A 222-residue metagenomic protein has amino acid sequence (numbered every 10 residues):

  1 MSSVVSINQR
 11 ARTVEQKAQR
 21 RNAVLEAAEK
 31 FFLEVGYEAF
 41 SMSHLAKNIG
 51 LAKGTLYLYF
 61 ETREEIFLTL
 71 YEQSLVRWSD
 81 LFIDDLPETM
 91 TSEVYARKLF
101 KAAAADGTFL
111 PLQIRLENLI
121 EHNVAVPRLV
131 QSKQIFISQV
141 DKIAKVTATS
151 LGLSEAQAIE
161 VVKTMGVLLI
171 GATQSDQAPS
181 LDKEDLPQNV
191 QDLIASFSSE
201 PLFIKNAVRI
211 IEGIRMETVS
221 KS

Functional and structural regions predicted by a protein language model:
M1-V35, M42-H44, N48: Basic, helix-initiating cap at the start of DNA-binding domains
M1-V4, D141-T149, L153, G171-S222: C-terminal peripheral helix-coil segments that are non-catalytic and often amphipathic
Q19, A23-K30, N48, E65-D85 (+2 more regions): Alpha-helical structural segments
F31, V35-E65, T69: Helix-turn-helix
T69, R77, I83-F109, V161-M165: Hydrophobic alpha-helical connector segments
D106-P127, S180-D185: Amphipathic alpha-helical segments used for helix-helix packing
N118-S150: A contiguous binding-surface segment within folded domains or other stable secondary-structure elements
T149-G166: All-alpha amphipathic helical-bundle segments outside canonical DNA-binding/catalytic cores that form hydrophobic
